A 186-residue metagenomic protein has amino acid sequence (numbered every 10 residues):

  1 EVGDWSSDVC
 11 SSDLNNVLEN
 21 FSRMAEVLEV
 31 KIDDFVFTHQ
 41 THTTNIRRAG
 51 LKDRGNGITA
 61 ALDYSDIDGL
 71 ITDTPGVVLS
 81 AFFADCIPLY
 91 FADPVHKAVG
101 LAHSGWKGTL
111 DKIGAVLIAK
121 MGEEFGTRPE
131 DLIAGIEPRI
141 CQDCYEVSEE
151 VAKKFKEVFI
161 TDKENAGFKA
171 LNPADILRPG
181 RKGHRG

Functional and structural regions predicted by a protein language model:
E1-D4: Short, exposed "boundary/linker" segments that immediately precede the start of a downstream structural module
S6-G186: Active-site microenvironment for binding and transforming phosphate-containing groups
